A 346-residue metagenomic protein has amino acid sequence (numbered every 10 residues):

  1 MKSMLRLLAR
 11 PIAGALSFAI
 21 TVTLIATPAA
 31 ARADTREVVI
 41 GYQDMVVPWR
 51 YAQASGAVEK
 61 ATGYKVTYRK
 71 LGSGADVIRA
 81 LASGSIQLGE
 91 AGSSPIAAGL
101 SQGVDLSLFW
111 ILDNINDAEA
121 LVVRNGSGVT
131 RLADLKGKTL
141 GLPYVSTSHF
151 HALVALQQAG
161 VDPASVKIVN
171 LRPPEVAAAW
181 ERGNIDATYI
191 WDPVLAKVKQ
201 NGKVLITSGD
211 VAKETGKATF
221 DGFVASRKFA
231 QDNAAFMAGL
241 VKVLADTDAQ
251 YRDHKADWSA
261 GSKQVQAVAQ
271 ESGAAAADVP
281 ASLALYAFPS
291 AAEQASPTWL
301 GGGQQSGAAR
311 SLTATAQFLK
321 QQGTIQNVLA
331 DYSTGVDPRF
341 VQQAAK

Functional and structural regions predicted by a protein language model:
K2-F18: Bacterial N-terminal signal peptides that target proteins for export
G14-A31: C-terminal segment of classical bacterial N-terminal signal peptides
T21, G63, K203, Q270-A277 (+1 more regions): Residue-level recognition of short, structured coil/turn motifs that connect secondary structure elements
A33-E175, D186-D192, S208: Short, glycine-/small- and polar/acidic-enriched structural segments that line small-molecule recognition paths
E59-G63, D210-G216, A292-S306: Short, solvent-exposed loop/beta-turn-alpha elements that line the ligand-binding surface or hinge of extracytoplasmic
S94, E175-G273: Pocket-lining segment of extracytoplasmic ligand-binding domains
Q231-Q321: Secondary-structure end/capping motifs
A308-K346: Conserved C-terminal helix/tail region of periplasmic/extracytoplasmic solute-binding proteins
